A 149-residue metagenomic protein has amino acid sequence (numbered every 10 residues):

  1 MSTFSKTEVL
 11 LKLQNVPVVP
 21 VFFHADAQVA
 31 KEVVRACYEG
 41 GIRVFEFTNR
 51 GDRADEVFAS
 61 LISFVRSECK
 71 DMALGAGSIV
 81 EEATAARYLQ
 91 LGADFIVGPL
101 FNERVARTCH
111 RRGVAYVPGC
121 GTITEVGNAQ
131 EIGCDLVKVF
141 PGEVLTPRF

Functional and structural regions predicted by a protein language model:
M1-A83, R87-L91, R111: Conserved N-terminal beta1-alpha1 strand-loop-helix module at the mouth
R53, C69, A83, L89-F149: Conserved anion-binding
